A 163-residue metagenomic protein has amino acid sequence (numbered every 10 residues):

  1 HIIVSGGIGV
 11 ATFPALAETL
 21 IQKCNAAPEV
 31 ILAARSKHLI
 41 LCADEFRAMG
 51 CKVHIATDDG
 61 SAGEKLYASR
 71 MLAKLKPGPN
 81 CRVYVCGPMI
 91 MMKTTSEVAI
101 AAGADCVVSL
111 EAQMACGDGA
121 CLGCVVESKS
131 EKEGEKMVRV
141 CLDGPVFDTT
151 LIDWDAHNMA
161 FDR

Functional and structural regions predicted by a protein language model:
H1-Q113: FNR/FR-type flavoprotein reductase catalytic core
V10-T12, M89-M91, E111-V146: Local cysteine-cluster metal-coordination motifs and their immediate loop/turn environment, predominantly Fe-S cluster
C24-A26, P77-C81, C106, S130-K136 (+1 more regions): Short secondary-structure transition/capping segments
A48, V126-E127, V138-R163: Short Fe-S-cluster ligation motifs
Y67-A73, A120-V125, D155: Short, surface-exposed amphipathic charged segments that create phosphate/polyanion-binding patches used for binding
